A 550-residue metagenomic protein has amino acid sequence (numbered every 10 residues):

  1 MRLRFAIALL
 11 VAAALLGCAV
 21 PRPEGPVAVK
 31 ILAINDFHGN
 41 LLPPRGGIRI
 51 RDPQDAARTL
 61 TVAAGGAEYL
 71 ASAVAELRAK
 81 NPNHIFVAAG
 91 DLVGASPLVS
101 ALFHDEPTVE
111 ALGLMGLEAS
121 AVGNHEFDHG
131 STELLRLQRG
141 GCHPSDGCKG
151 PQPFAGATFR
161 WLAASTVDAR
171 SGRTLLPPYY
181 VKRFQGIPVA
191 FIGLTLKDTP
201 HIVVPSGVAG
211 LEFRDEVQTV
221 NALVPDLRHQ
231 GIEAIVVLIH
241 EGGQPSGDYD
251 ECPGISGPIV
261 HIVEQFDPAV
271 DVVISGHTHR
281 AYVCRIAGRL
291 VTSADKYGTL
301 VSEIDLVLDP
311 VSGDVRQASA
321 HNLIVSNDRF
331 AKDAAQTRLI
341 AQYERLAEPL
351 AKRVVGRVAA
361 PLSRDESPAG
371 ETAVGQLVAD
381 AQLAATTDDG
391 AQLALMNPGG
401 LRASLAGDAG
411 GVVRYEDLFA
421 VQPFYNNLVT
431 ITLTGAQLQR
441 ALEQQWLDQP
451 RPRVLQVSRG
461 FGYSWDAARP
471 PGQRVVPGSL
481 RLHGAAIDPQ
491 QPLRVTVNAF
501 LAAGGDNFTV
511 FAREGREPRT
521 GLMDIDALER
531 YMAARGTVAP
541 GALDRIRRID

Functional and structural regions predicted by a protein language model:
M1-R4: Positively charged n-region of N-terminal signal peptides that target proteins for export
A6-L15: Bacterial N-terminal signal peptides
C18-F330, A335, Q342-R345, A369 (+8 more regions): Acidic, metal/ion-coordinating pockets
V203, E303-I304, F330-K332, A406-D408 (+3 more regions): Short conserved micro-motifs at the rims of enzyme active sites and ligand-binding pockets
N322-I324, V358-R364, A394-S404, V457-D466 (+1 more regions): A glycine-rich phosphate-binding loop feature that marks nucleotide/adenosyl-phosphate handling sites
R353-E371: Glycine-rich phosphate/diphosphate-binding loops and the adjacent beta-loop-alpha structural elements that coordinate
S404-Q445, G504, F508: Flexible, polar/acidic helix-loop-strand segments at domain edges
P489-A533: A hydrophobic, small-residue-rich beta->alpha segment in the mid-to-C-terminal subdomain of diverse proteins
